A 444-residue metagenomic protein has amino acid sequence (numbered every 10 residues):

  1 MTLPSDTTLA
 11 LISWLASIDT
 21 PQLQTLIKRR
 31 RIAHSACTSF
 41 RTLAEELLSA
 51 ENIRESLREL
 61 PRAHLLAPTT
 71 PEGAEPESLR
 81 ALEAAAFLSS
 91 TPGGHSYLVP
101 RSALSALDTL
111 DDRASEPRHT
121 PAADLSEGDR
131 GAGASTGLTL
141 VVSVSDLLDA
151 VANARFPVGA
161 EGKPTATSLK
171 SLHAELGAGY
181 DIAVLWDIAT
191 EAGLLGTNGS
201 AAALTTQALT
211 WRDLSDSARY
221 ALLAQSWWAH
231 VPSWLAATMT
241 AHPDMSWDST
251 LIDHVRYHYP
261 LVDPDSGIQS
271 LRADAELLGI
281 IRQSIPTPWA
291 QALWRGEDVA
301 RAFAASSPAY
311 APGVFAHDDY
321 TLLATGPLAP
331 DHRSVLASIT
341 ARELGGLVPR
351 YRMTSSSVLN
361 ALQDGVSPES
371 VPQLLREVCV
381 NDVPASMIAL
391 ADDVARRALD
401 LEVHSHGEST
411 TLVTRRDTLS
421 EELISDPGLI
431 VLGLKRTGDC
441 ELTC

Functional and structural regions predicted by a protein language model:
M1-L261: Short, amphipathic alpha-helical interface elements at domain boundaries that mediate macromolecular binding
A224-C444: Extended alpha-helical interface modules used as scaffolds for assembling large macromolecular complexes
